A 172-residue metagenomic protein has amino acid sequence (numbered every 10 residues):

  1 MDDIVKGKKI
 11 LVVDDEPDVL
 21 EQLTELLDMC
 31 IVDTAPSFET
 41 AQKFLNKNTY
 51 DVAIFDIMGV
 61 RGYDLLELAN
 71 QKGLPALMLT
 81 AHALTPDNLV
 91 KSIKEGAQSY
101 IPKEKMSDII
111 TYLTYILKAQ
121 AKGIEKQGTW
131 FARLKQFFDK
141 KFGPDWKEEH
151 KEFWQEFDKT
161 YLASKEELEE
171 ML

Functional and structural regions predicted by a protein language model:
G7: Phosphate-coordination loops involved in phosphoryl transfer and adenosine-cofactor binding
V12-D15: Acidic di-acidic motifs
P17, T34-V52, V60: Acidic, metal-coordinating helix/loop segments flanking the phosphotransfer/catalytic sites of two-component signaling
P17-T34: Two-component/phosphorelay signaling modules centered on CheY-like receiver
N46-N48, L68-P75, E95: Conserved phosphotransfer cores of two-component systems
D64, Q71, A83-P102, S107-T111: Alpha4 helix (beta4-alpha4-beta5 surface) of REC/receiver domains from two-component response regulators
L79-A81: Hydrophobic/aromatic residues positioned on beta-strands within the core alpha/beta folds
K118-L172: C-terminal output/effector regions of signal-responsive regulators
